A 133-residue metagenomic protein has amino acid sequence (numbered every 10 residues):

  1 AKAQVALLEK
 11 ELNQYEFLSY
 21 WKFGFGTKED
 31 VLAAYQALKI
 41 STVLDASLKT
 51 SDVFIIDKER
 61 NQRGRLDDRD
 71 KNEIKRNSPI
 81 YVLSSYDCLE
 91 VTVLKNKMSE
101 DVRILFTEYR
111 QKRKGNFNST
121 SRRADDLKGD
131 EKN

Functional and structural regions predicted by a protein language model:
A1-G24, K28-A34: Structural microenvironment flanking redox-active thiols in thiol-disulfide oxidoreductases
L7-L8, A37-K39, I80: Short secondary-structure boundary micro-motifs
L18, L48-K49: Short gly/pro-enriched beta-turn/loop segments at secondary-structure junctions
F23-L38, G64, K128-N133: Repeat-unit-sized solenoid/scaffold elements
Q36-A46: Short, basic/aromatic recognition patches
K49-N133: Thiol-/selenol-based redox modules, centered on thioredoxin-like and closely related oxidoreductase domains
